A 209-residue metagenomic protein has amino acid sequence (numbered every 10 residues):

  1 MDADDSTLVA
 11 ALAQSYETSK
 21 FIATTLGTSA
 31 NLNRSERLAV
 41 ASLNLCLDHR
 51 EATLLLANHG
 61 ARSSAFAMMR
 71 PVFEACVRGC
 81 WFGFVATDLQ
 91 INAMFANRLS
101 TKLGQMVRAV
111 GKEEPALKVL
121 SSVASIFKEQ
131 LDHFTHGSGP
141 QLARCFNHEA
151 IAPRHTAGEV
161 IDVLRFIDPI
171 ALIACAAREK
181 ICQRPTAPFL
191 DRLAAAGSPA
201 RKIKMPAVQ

Functional and structural regions predicted by a protein language model:
M1-N33, L89-Q209: Long, charged low-complexity segments
L12-T18, V40, M69-G79, P206-Q209: Short N-terminal helix-initiation segments at or just after the protein's N-terminus
K20-L56: Short, contiguous, well-structured surface segments enriched in hydrophobic/aromatic residues
R34-R37, A41, G60-A67, P115 (+1 more regions): A structural signal for alpha-helical segments
A39, C46, A65, A124 (+1 more regions): Hydrophobic packing residues in well-ordered alpha-helices of helical domains and bundles
L43-F84: Short, hydrophobic, well-ordered secondary-structure elements
